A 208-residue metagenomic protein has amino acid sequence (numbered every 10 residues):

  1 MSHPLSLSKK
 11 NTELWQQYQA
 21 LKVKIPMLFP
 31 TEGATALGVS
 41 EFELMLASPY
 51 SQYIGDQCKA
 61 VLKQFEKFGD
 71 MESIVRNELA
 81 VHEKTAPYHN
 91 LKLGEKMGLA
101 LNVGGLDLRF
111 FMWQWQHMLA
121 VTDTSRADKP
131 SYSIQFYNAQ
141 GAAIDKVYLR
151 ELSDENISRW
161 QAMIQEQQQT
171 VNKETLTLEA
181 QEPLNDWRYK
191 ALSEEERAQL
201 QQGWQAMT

Functional and structural regions predicted by a protein language model:
M1-A127: An N-terminus-focused feature that recognizes amino-terminal "leader" regions
S2-L5, F136-T208: Mixed-charge (acidic/basic) macromolecular-recognition segments
Y18, Y50-Y53, Y88, Y132 (+3 more regions): Sequence-level detector for tyrosine residue identity
L99-Q167: Internal, hydrophobic cores of structured domains that mediate oligomerization or house catalytic pockets within large
